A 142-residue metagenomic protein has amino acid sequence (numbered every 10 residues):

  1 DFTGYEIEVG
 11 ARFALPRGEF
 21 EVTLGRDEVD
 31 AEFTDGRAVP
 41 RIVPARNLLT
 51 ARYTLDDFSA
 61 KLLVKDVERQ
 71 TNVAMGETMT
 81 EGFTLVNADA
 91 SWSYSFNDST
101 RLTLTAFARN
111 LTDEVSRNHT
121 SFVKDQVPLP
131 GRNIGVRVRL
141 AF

Functional and structural regions predicted by a protein language model:
D1-V73, T112: Gram-negative outer-membrane beta-barrel transporters
T3-I7, A45-L49, T84-A90, R132-V138: Hydrophobic, lipid-facing positions within transmembrane beta-strands of outer-membrane proteins
R17, I42-P44, E81-F83, S99 (+1 more regions): Short coil/turn motifs at beta-sheet boundaries
A38-V43, E68, E77-E81, H119-P128: Flexible, surface-exposed loop regions and adjacent strand-edge segments of Gram-negative outer-membrane beta-barrel
D57-S59, F83-N87, R101-T103, N133: Active-site lining segments that contact anionic ligands and/or coordinate catalytic metals
T71, W92-F142: C-terminal beta-signal and adjacent terminal beta-strands/loops of Gram-negative outer-membrane beta-barrel proteins
V73-T80, N87, S91: Short, glycine/charged-rich beta-strand-loop motifs at protein surfaces that mediate ligand recognition and catalysis
